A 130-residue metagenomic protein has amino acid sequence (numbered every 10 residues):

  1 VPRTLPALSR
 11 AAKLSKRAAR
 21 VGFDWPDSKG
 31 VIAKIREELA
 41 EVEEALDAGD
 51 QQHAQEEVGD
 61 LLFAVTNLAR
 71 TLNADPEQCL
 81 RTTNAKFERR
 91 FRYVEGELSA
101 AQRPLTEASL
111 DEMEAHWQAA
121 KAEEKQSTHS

Functional and structural regions predicted by a protein language model:
V1-V58, L62-S130: Flexible "arm" and connector segments at domain edges
